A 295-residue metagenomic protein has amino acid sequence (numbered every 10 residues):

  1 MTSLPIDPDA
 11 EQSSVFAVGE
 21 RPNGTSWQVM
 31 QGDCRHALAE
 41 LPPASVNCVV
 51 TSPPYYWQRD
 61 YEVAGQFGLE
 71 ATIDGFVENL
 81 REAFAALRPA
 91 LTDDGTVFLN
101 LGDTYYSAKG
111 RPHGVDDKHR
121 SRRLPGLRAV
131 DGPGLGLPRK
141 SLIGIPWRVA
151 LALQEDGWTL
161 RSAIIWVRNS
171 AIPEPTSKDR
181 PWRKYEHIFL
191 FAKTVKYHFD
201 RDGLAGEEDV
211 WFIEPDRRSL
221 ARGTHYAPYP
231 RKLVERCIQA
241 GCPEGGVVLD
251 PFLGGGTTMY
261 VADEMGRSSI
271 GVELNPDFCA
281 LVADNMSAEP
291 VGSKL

Functional and structural regions predicted by a protein language model:
M1-S287, V291-K294: Core catalytic lobe of class I
